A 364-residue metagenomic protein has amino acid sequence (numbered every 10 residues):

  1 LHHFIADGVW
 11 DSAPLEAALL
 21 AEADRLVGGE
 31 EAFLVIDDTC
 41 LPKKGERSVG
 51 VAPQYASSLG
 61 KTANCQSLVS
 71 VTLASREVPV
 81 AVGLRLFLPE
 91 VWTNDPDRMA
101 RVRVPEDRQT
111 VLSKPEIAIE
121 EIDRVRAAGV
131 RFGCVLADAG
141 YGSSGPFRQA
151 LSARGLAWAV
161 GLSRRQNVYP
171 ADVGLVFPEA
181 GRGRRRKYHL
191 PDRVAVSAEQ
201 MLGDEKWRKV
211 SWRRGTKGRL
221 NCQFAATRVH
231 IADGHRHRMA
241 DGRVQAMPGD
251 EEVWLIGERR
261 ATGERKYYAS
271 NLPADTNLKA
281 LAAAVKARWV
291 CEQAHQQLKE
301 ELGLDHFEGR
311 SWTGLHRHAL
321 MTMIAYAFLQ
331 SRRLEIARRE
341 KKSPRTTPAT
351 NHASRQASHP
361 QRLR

Functional and structural regions predicted by a protein language model:
L1-V9: Major-groove recognition helix of helix-turn-helix-like DNA-binding domains
V9-E90, D95-P96, A100-R101, H237-V244: Active-site-proximal, Lys/Arg-enriched surface segment that forms a nucleic-acid-binding/basic interface patch
A32-P42, V71, V135-Y141, W158 (+3 more regions): Short, conserved catalytic/metal-binding motifs centered on acidic residues
G60, A74-T110, G161-R164, V168-V290: An anionic, glycine-rich sequence signature occurring as long contiguous blocks
S70, A319-R332: Short, hydrophobic/amphipathic alpha-helical patches that form generic packing surfaces within helical domains
A100-G174, P178-A180: Domain-level cores of phosphate- or acyl-group-handling catalytic modules
P146, S270, T276-V285, E300-R317 (+1 more regions): Short, solvent-exposed helix-loop connector elements
F328-L363: Conserved nucleotidyltransferase catalytic core and NTase-mimicking acidic/glycine-rich helix/loop elements in nucleic
